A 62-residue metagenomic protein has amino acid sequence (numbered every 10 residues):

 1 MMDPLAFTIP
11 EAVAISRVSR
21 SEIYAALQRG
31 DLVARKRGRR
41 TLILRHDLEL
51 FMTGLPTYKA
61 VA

Functional and structural regions predicted by a protein language model:
M1-A25, G54: Polyanion-binding surface elements
I15-L42: Major-groove DNA-recognition helix of helix-turn-helix-type DNA-binding domains
L48-A62: A short, Lys/Arg-enriched interface patch at domain edges and termini
